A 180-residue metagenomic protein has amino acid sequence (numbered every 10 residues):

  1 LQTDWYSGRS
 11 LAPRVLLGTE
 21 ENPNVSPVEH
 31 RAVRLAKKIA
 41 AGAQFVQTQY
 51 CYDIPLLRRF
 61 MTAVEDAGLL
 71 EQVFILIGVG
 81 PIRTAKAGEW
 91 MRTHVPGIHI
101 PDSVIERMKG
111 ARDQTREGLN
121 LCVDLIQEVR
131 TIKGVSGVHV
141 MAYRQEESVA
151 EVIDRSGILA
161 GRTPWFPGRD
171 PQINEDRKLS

Functional and structural regions predicted by a protein language model:
L1-A12, E20-V25, A67-L125, R144 (+1 more regions): Active-site pocket-lining/capping segments in soluble small-molecule metabolic enzymes
Q2-Y6, S26-A41: Active-site glycine-rich loop that binds ribose-phosphate moieties when present
A12-V15, A43-Q44, L69-V73, G134-S136: Short, well-ordered coil/turn segments that N-cap beta-strands
L35, I54-T62, L119-Q127, V149-D154: Generic structural signal for well-ordered alpha-helices, preferentially at hydrophobic/aromatic core positions
K38, G42, I77, V138: Conserved, mostly hydrophobic/aromatic
I39, R130-T131: Non-catalytic positions within long, well-ordered alpha-helices that form the structural scaffold/packing of enzyme
Q44-I54, H139-A142: Catalytic beta/alpha-barrel core
A142-S148: A short, acidic, flexible beta-alpha connecting loop/helix-capping segment that sits on the rim of active
